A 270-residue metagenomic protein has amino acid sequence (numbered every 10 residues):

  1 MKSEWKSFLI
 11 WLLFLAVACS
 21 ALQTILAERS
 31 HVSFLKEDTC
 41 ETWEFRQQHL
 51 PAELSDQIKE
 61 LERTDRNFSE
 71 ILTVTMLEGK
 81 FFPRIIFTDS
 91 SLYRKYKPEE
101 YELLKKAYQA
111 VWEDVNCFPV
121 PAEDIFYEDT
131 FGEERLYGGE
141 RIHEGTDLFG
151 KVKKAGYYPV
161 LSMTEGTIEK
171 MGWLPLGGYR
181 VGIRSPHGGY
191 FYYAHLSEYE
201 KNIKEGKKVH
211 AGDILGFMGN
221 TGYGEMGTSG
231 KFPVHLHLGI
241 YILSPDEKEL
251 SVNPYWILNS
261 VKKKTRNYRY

Functional and structural regions predicted by a protein language model:
M1-S91: Cationic-aromatic interfacial patches
F34, E41-E44, E70-Y179, A211 (+1 more regions): Surface-exposed, glycine-biased beta-strand/turn segments
V111-W112, E123-D129, F191-K208: Generic detector of contiguous secondary-structure segments
R141-K153, G182-G189, Y241-V252: Small beta-barrel nucleic-acid-binding modules, principally OB-folds
F149, R184, A194-S197, H210 (+2 more regions): Residue-level detector of conserved, well-ordered beta-strand and adjacent loop positions that form binding/recognition
L161-N202, G227-S229, P233-V234: Zn2+-dependent peptidoglycan hydrolase active-site motif and core
G166-I168, G206-T221: A structural signal for short beta-strand/turn segments enriched in small hydrophobics and glycine
H210, F217, K231-Y270: Acidic, glycine-rich catalytic/binding loops that coordinate metals and/or anionic ligands
